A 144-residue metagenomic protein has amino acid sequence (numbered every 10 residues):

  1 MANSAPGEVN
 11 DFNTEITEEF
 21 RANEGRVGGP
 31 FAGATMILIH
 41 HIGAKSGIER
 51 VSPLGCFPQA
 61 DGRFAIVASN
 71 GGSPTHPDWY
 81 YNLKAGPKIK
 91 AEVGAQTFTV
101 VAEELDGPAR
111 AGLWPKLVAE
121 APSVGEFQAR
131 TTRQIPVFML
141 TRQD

Functional and structural regions predicted by a protein language model:
M1-A32: Extreme N-terminal tail/first-helix region
M1-N13, H41-G43, I48, K88-T97: N-terminal short leaders/motifs
R26-G28, V124-Q128: Short helix-to-loop capping/linker segments positioned immediately adjacent to catalytic or ligand/cofactor-binding
F31-T35, Q128-T132: Short coil/turn segments at secondary-structure boundaries
A34-S69: Short beta-strand segments
L38, M139-T141: Short, well-ordered beta-strand micro-motif
S69-S123, R130-Q134, R142-D144: Short, structured beta-strand-loop surface elements
